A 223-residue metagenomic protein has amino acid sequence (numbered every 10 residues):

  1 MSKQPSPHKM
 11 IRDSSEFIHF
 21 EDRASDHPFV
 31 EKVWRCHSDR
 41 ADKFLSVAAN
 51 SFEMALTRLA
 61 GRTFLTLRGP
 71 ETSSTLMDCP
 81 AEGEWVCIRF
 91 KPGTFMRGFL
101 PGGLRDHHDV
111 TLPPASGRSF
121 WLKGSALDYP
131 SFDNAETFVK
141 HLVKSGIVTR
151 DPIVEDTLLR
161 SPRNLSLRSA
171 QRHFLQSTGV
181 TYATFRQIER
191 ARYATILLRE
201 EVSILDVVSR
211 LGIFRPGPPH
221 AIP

Functional and structural regions predicted by a protein language model:
M1-L167, S177-Y182, I196-G217: Alpha-helical bundle regulatory/interaction domains
R168-S169, E189: A generic alpha-helix surface/boundary motif
A170, P218-I222: Short hydrophobic/aromatic patch on the recognition helix
R186-I196: Short, basic, alpha-helical segments at the C-terminal edge of helix-turn-helix-like DNA-binding modules
